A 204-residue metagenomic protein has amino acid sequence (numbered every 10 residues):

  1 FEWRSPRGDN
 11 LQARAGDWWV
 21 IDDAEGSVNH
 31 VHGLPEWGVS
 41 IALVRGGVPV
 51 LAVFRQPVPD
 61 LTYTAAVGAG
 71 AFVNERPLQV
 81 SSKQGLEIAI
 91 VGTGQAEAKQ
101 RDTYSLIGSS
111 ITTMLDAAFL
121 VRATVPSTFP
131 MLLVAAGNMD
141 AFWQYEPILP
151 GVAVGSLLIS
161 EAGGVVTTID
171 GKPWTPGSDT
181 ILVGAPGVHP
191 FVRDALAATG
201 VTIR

Functional and structural regions predicted by a protein language model:
F1-A24, V165, G187, D194 (+2 more regions): N-terminal subdomain of lithium-sensitive/metallo-dependent phosphomonoesterases centered on the IMPase/IPPase/PAP
D9, E25-G26, A96, I148: Short glycine-rich anion-binding loops that position phosphate/pyrophosphate groups of nucleotides and phosphorylated
N10-A13, H32-G33, G46, T64 (+3 more regions): Solvent-exposed alpha-helices and their adjacent loops that cap or buttress functional pockets in soluble metabolic
A13-F72: DPxDG-like acidic metal-binding loop motif
F72-Q79: Short N-terminal or domain-adjacent regulatory/targeting segments
Q79-R204: An extended, acidic
